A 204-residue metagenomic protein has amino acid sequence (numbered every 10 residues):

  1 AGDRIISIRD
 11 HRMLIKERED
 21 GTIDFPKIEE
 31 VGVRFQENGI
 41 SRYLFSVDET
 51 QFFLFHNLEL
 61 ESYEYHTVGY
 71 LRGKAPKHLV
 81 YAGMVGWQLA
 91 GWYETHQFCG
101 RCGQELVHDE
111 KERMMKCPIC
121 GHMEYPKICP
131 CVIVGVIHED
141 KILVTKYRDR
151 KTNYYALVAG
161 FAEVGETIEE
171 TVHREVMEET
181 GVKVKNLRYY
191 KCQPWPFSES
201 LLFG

Functional and structural regions predicted by a protein language model:
A1-K77: N-terminal alpha-helical interaction blocks
R9-L14, M115-L157, F161-A162, K183 (+1 more regions): N-terminal strand-loop-strand
E37-T50, E139, D149, G181-G204: Active-site segment of metal-dependent pyrophosphate-handling enzymes, primarily the Nudix hydrolase catalytic core
L44, F98, I133-G135, V144 (+1 more regions): Conserved hydrophobic/aromatic beta-strand scaffold that supports enzyme active sites
V85-G135: Cys/His-rich short segments
V158, V172, V176: Hydrophobic alpha-helical positions that pack around
E166: Surface-exposed, charge/polar-rich loops and edge strands
